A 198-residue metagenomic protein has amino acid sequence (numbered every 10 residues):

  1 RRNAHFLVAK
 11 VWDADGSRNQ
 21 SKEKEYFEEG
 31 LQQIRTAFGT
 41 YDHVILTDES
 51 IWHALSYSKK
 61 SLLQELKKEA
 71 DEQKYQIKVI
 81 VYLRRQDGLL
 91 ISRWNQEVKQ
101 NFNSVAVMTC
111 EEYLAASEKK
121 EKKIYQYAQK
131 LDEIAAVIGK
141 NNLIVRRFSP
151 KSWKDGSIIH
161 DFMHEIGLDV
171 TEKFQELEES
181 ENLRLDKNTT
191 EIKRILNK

Functional and structural regions predicted by a protein language model:
R1-K198: Anion-recognition interface
